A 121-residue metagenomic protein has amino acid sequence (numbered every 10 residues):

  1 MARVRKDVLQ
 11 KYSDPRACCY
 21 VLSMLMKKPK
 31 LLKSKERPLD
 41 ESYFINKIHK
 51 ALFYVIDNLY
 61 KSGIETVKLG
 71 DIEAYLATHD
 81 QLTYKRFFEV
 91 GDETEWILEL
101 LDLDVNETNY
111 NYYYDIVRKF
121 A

Functional and structural regions predicted by a protein language model:
M1-F120: Noncatalytic partner-interaction/assembly domains of nucleic-acid and motor enzyme complexes, especially the accessory
